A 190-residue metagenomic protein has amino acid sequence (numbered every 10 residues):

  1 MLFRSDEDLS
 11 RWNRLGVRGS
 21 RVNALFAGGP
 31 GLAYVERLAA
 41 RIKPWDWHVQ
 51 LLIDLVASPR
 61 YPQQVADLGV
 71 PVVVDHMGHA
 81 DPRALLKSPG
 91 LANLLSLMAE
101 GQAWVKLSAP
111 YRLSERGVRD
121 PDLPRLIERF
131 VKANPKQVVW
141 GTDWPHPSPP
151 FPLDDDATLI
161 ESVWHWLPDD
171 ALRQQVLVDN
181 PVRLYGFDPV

Functional and structural regions predicted by a protein language model:
S5-L52: Hydrophobic alpha-helical segments and helix pairs
L9-W12, Q63-Q64, E161-W166: Short, aromatic/basic amphipathic alpha-helical patches
G16, G101-W104, A109, D154-V163: Active-site gating loops and adjacent loop-to-helix segments of metal-dependent hydrolytic enzymes
S20, I42, H76, V105 (+3 more regions): Divalent metal-coordination and catalytic microenvironments
L32-W140: Catalytic pocket-lining loop regions of alpha/beta-barrel enzymes, especially the amidohydrolase/enolase/GH5 lineages
R129, N134-Q137, F151-V190: Mid-to-C-terminal alpha-helical segments outside catalytic/metal-binding sites
P147-P149: An amphipathic alpha-helical core segment
